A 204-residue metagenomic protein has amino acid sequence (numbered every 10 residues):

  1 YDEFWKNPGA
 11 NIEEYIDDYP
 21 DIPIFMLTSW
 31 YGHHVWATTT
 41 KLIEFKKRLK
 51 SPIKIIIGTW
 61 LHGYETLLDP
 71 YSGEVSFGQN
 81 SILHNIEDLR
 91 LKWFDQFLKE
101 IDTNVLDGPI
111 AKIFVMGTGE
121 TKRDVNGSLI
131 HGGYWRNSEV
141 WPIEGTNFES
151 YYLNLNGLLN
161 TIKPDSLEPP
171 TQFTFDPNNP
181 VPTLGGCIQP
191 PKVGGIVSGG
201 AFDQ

Functional and structural regions predicted by a protein language model:
Y1-V105: Active-site-proximal cap/loop segments of hydrolase catalytic domains
S72-Q204: C-terminal, loop-rich substrate-recognition/catalytic regions characterized by aromatic stacking residues
